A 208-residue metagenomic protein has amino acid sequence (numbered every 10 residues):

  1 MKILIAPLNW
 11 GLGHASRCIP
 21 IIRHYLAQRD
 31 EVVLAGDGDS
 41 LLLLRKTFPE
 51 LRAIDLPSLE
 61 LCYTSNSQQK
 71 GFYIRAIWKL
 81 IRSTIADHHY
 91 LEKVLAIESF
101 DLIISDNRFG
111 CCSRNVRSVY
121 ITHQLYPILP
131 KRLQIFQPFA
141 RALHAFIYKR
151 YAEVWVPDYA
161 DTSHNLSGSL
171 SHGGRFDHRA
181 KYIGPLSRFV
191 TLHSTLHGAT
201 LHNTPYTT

Functional and structural regions predicted by a protein language model:
M1-I3: Extreme N-terminal starter segment of soluble prokaryotic enzymes
P7-I19: A short, glycine/small-residue-rich beta-strand->loop->alpha-helix junction that serves as a flexible
P7-N9, Q28, V32-W78: Conserved nucleotide-sugar phosphate-binding/catalytic loop shared by glycosyltransferases and other
Q68-G110: Conserved nucleotide-sugar donor-binding subdomain of glycosyltransferases
I103, S118, V154-W155: Short, well-ordered beta-strand core segments
R114-P130: Active-site proximal beta-strand in glycosyltransferases
P130-L196, P205-T208: A nucleotide-sugar donor-handling region in carbohydrate enzymes
